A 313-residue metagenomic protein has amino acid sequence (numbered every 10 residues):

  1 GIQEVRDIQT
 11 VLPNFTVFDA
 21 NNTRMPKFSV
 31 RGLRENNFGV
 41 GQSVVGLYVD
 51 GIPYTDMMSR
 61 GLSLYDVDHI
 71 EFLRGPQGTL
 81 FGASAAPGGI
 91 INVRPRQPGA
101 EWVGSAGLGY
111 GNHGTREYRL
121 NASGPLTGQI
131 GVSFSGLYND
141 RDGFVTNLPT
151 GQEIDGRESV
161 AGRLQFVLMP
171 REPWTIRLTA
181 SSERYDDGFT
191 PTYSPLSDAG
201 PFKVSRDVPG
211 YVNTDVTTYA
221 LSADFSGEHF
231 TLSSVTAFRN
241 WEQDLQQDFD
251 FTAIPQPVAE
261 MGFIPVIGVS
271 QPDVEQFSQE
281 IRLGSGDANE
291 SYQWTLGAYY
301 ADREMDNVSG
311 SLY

Functional and structural regions predicted by a protein language model:
R6-I52: Extracytoplasmic beta-strand/coil segments of soluble accessory domains associated with Gram-negative outer-membrane
I8-Q9, I70-G75, I91-V93, F134 (+1 more regions): Non-catalytic regulatory/gating segments with a bias toward low-complexity or hydrophobic composition
K27-R31, V45, F72, A85-G107 (+1 more regions): N-terminal periplasmic accessory domains that precede and gate Gram-negative outer-membrane beta-barrel machines
V45-P76, R94: Short acidic/polar hinge/loop motifs at secondary-structure boundaries that mediate gating or recognition
R60, N139, F144-Q152, F189-L196 (+2 more regions): Outer-membrane beta-barrel translocator domains and adjoining extracellular loop/strand segments of Gram-negative
V103-S105, Y110-G188, T214-T217, L221 (+3 more regions): Transmembrane beta-barrel wall of Gram-negative outer-membrane proteins
T175, T179-V216, G268-P272, D302-Y313: Flexible loop and strand-edge segments within Gram-negative outer membrane beta-barrel domains
S226-Y313: Replace "related TpsB outer-membrane translocases also match" with "some related outer-membrane beta-barrels such as
